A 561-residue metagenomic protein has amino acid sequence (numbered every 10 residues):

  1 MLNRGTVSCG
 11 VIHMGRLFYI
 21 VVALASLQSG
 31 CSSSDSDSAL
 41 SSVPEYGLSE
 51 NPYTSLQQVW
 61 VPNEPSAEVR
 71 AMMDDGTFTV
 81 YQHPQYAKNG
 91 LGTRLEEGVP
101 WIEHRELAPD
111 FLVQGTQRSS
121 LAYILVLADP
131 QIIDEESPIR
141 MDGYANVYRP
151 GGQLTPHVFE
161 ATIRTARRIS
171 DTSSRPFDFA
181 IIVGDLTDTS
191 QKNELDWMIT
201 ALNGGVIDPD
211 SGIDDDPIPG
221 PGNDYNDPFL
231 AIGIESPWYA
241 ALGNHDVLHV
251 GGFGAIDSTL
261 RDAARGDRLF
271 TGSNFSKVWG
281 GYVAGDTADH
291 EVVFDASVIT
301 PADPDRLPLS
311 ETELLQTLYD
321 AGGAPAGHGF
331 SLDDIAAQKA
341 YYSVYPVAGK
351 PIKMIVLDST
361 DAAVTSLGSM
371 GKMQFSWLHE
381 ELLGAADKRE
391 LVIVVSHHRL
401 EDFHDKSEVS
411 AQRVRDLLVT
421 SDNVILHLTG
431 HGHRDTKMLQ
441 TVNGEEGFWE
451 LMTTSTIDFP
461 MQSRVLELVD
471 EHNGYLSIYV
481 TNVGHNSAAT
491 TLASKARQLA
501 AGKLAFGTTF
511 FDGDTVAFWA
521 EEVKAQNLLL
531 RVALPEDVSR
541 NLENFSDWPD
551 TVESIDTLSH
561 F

Functional and structural regions predicted by a protein language model:
M1-M14: N-terminal secretory signal peptides that target proteins for export/translocation
Q28-G30: C-terminal motif of bacterial Sec signal peptides marking the signal peptidase cleavage site
S32-S34: Bacterial signal peptide processing site
D37-R118, A122-S137, M141-D171, D178-F179 (+3 more regions): Metal-dependent phosphoesterase/phosphodiesterase active-site architecture
V126-A128, D178-D185, I234, Y239-N244 (+3 more regions): Active-site neighborhood of phospho(di)ester-bond hydrolases with catalytic His/Asp-centered motifs
G152, D361-S376, E380-T429: Active-site-proximal segments of metal-dependent phosphoesterases and phosphodiesterases across multiple
L154-G266, T271: Core catalytic region of metal-dependent phosphoesterases/phosphodiesterases, especially metallo-beta-lactamase-like
D188-S190, H245-G251, A363-V364, R399-H404 (+2 more regions): Active-site environment of divalent metal-dependent phosphoester hydrolases
